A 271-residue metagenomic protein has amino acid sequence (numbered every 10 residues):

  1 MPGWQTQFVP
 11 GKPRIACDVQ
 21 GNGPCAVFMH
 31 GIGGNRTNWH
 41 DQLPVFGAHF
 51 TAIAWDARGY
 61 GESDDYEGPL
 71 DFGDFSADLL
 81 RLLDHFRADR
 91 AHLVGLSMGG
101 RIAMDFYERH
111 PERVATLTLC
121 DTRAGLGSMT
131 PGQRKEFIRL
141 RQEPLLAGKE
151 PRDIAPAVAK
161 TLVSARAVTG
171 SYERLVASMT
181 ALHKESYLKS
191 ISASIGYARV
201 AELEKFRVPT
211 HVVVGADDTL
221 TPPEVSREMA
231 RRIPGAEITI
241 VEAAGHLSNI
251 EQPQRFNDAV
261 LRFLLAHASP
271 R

Functional and structural regions predicted by a protein language model:
M1-A26, G47-T51, D89, L119 (+1 more regions): Alpha/beta-hydrolase fold catalytic core
V9, P13-G68: Conserved HGGG/HGGXW glycine-rich cap/lid loop of the alpha/beta-hydrolase fold
D74-A91: Conserved acidic catalytic loop of the alpha/beta-hydrolase fold
G95, G99, A103: Gly/Ala-rich beta-loop-alpha elbow adjacent to hydrolase catalytic centers
M104-R109, A115-A147: Flexible "cap/lid" loop of the alpha/beta hydrolase fold
S128-K135, A147-E204: Conserved alpha/beta-hydrolase catalytic His-Asp/Glu region
F206, V212-V214, D218: Short beta-strand/loop motif that positions the catalytic acidic residue of the alpha/beta-hydrolase fold
A236-R271: Catalytic active-site module of serine/aspartate enzymes centered on a nucleophile-bearing elbow/loop
